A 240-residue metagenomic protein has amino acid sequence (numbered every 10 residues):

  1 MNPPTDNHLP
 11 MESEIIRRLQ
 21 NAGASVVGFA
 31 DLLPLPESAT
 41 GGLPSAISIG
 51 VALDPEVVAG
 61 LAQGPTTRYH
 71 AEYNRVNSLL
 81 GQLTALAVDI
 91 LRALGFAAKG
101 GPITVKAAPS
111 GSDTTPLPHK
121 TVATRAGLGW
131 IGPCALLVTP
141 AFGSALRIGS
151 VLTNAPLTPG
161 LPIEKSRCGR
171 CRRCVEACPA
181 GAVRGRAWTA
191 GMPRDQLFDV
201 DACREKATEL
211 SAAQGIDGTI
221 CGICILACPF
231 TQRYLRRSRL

Functional and structural regions predicted by a protein language model:
M1-L80, A85: Non-catalytic, usually N-terminal nucleic-acid engagement modules in DNA/RNA processing proteins
E37, R75-L240: Catalytic cores of enzyme domains
